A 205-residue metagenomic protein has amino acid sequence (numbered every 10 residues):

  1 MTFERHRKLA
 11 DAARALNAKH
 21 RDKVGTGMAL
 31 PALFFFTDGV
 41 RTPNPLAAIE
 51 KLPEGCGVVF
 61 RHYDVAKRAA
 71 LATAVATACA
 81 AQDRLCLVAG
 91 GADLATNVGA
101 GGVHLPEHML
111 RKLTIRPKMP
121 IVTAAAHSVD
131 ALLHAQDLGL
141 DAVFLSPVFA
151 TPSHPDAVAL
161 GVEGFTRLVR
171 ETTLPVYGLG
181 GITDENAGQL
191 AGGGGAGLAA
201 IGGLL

Functional and structural regions predicted by a protein language model:
M1-A47: N-terminal amphipathic alpha-helix/helix-capping segment at the start of soluble metabolic enzymes
P31-T37, V58-F60, C86-V88, V103-L105 (+4 more regions): Hydrophobic faces of well-ordered beta-strands that scaffold small-molecule active sites in alpha/beta enzyme cores
F35, V58, A95, A135 (+3 more regions): Conserved, mostly hydrophobic/aromatic
D38-L52, G91-D93, S128-H134, T183-G188: Short, acidic/polar
P43-A48, P53-P117: N-terminal active-site wall of soluble small-molecule enzyme domains
K51-G55, V98, L138, E171 (+1 more regions): Structural motif
A69-V88, E107-L110, I115-S128, V158-T183: Alpha-helix-loop-beta-strand connector modules within alpha/beta enzyme cores
P106-I115, A142-D156, G181-L205: Glycine-rich phosphate-binding active-site loops on the catalytic face of alpha/beta enzymes
